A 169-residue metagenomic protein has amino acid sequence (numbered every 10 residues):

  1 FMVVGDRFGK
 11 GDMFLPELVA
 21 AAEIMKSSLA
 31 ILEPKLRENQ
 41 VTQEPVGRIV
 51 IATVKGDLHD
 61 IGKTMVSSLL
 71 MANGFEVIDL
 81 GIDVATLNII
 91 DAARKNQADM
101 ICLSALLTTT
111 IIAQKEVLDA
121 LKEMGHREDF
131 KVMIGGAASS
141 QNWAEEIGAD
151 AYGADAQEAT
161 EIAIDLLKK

Functional and structural regions predicted by a protein language model:
F1-K169: Domain-level signal for soluble alpha/beta catalytic cores
